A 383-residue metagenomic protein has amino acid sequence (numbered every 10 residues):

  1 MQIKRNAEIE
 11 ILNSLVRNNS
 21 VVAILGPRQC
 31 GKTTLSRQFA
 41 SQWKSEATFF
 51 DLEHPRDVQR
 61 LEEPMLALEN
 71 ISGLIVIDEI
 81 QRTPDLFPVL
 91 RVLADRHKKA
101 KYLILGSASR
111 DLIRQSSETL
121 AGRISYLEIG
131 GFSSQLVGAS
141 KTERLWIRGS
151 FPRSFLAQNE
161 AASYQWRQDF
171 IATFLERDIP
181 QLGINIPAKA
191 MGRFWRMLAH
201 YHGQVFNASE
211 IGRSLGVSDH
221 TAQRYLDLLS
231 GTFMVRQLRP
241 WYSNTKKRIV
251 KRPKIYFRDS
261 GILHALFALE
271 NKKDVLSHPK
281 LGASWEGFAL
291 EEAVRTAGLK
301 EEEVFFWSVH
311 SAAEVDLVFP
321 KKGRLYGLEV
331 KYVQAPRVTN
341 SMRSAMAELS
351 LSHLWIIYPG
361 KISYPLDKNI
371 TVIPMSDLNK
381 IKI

Functional and structural regions predicted by a protein language model:
M1-V16: Pre-Walker A adenine-sensing motif
I24: Hydrophobic anchor at the beta1->P-loop junction of P-loop NTPases
K32: Conserved lysine of the Walker
L35: Hydrophobic positions on the alpha1 helix immediately C-terminal to the Walker A/P-loop
R60-L103: Conserved nucleotide-sensing/catalytic segment adjacent to the nucleotide-binding pocket in NTP-handling enzymes
R110-S125, K141: Short regulatory helix/loop adjacent to the ATP-binding pocket of P-loop NTPases
E160-R324: Accessory nucleic acid-recognition modules appended to NTPase machines
K361-I383: Domain-level recognition of nuclease-like catalytic cores that cleave nucleotide substrates
